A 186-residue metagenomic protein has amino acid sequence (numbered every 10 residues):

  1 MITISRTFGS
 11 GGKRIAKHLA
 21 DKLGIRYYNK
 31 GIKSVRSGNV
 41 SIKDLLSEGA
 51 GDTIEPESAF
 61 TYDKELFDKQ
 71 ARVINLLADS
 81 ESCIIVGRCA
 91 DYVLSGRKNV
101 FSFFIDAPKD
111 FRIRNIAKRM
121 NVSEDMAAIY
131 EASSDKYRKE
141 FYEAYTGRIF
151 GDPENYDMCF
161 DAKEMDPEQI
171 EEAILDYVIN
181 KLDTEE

Functional and structural regions predicted by a protein language model:
I2-L19: Glycine-rich phosphate-binding P-loop
K22-Y28: Post-Walker A helix-loop "phosphate-sensing" segment adjacent to the P-loop in P-loop NTPases
K33-S82, V122: ATP-dependent small-molecule kinase phosphotransfer cores that center on conserved nucleotide phosphate-binding segments
L45-E48, T61, E124-E168: Small-molecule kinase domains that catalyze NTP-dependent phosphoryl transfer to phosphate-bearing small molecules
A71, P167-L175: Short, amphipathic alpha-helical "lid/cap" segments that border enzyme active or binding sites
G87-D91: Short, polar loop motifs at secondary-structure junctions
G96-R119, E124-A127, E131-A132: Conserved phosphate-donor/acceptor-positioning beta-strand/loop module used by diverse small-molecule
